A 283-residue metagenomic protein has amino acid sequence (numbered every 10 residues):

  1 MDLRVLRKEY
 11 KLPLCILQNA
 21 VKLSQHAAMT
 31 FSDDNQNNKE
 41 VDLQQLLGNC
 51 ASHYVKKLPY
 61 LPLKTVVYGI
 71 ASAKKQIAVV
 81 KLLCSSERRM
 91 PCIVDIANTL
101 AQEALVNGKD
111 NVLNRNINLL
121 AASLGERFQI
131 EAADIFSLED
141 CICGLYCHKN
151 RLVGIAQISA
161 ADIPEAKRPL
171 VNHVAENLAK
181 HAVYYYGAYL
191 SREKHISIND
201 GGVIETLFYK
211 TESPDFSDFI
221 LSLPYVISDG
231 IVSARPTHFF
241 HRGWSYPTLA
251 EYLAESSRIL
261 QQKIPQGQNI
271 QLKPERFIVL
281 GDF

Functional and structural regions predicted by a protein language model:
M1-F283: N-terminal assembly/interaction segments in proteins that build large macromolecular machines
